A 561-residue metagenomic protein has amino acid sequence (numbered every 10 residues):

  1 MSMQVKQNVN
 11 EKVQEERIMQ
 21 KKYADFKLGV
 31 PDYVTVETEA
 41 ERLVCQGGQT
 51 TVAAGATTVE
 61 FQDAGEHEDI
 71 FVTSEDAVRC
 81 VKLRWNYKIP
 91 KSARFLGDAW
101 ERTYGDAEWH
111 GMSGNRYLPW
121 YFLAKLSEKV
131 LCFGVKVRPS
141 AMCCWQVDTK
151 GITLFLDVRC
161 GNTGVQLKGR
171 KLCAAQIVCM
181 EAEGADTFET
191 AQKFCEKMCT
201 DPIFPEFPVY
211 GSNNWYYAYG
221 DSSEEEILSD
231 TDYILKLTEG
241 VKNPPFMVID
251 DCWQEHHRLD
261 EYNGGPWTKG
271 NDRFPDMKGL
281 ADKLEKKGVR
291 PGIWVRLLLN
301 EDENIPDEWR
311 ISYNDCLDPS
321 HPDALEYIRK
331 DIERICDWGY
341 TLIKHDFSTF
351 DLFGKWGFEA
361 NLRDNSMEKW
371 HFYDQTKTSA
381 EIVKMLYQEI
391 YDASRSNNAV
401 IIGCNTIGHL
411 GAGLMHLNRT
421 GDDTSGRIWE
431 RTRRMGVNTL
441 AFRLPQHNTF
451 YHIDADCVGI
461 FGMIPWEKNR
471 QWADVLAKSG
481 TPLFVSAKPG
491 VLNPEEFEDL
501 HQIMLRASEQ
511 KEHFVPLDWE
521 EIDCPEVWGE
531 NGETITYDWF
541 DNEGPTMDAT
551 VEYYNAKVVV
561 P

Functional and structural regions predicted by a protein language model:
M3-P245, L342: Carbohydrate-recognition beta-sandwich/jelly-roll modules in extracellular/periplasmic carbohydrate-active proteins
C80-K82, A93, A185, S222 (+5 more regions): Short acidic, gly/pro-rich beta-turn/loop elements at beta-sheet edges and active-site/ligand-binding grooves
Y121, N243-G462, K468, E496: Aromatic- and carboxylate-enriched substrate-binding clefts and catalytic-loop regions of carbohydrate-active enzymes
D157-R159, G164, K168-R170, A174-A175 (+2 more regions): Active-site-proximal substrate-binding groove within the catalytic cores of carbohydrate-active enzymes
G184, G220-L228, N271-F274, A380 (+3 more regions): Generic detection of long, well-ordered alpha-helical segments
Y216-A218, L297, T481: Residue-level signal for short, function-critical loop segments
K236, D337, A487-K488: A generic secondary-structure boundary signal that marks alpha-helix termini
